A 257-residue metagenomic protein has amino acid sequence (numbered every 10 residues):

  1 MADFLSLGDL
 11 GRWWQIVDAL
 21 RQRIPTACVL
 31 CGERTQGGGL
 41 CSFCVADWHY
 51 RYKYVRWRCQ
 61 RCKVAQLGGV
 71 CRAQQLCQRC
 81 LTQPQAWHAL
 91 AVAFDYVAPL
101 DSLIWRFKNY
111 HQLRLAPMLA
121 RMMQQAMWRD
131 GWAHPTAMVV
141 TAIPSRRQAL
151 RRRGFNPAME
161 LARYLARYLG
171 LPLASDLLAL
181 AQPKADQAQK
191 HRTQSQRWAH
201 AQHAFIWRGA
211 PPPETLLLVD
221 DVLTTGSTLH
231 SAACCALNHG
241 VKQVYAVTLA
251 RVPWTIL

Functional and structural regions predicted by a protein language model:
M1-L257: Glycine-rich phosphate/pyrophosphate-handling loop used in enzymes and phosphotransfer proteins
